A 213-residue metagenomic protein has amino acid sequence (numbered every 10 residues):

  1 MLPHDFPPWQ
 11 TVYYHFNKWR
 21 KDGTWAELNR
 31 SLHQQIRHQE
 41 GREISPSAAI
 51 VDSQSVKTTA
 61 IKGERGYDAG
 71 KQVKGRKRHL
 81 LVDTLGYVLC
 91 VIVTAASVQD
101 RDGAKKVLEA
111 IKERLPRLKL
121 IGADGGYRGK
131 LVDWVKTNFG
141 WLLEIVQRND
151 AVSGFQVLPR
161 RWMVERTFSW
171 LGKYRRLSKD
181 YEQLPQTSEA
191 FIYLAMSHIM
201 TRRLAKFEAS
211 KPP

Functional and structural regions predicted by a protein language model:
M1-P213: Short alpha-helical elements
